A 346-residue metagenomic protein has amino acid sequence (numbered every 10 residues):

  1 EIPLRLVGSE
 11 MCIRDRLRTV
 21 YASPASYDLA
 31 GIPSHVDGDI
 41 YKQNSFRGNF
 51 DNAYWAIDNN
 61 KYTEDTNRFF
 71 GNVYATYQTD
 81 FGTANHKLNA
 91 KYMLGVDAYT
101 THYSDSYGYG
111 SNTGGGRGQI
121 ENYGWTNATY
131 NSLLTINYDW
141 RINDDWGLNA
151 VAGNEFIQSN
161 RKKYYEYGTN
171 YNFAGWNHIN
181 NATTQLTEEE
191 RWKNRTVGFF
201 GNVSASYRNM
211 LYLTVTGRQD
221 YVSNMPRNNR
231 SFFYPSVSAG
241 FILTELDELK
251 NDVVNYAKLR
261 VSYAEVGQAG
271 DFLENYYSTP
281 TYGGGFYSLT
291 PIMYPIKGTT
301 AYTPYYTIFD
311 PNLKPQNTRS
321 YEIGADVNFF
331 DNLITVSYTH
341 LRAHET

Functional and structural regions predicted by a protein language model:
E1-I2, L6-G8, A343-T346: Positively charged, low-complexity/disordered segments
S9-E10, R14-D105, R117-S337, L341-R342: Extracellular/periplasmic, surface-exposed regions of secreted and cell-surface proteins
S111-R117: Flexible, solvent-exposed loop segments that connect beta-strands
